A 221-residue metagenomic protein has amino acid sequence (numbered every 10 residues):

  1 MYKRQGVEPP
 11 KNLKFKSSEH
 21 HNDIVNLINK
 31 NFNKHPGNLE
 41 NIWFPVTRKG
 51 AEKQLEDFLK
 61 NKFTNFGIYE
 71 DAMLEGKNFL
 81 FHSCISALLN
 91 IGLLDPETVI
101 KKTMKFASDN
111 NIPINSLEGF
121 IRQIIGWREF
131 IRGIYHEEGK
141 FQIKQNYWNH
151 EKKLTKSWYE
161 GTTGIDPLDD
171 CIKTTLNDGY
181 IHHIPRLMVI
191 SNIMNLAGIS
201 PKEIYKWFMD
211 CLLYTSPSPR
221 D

Functional and structural regions predicted by a protein language model:
M1-Q5, Y214-D221: Conserved small/polar residues in nucleotide/adenosyl-binding loops
K3-L94: Active-site "lid/cap" and pocket-lining segments within catalytic core domains
F63-I181: Gly/Thr-rich phosphate-binding loop signature of adenosyl cofactor/nucleotide-binding cores
E75-K77, Y147-W148, I190-I193, D210-L212: A glycine-rich phosphate-binding loop feature that marks nucleotide/adenosyl-phosphate handling sites
P96, F130-I134, L196-K202, S216: Secretory-pathway/luminal and periplasmic proteins that interact with or process carbohydrate-rich
H136-K144, P201-D210: Short acidic alpha-helical/loop segments enriched in Asp/Glu that coordinate divalent cations
D170-F208: Conserved catalytic-core segments centered on acid/base and nucleophilic motifs
